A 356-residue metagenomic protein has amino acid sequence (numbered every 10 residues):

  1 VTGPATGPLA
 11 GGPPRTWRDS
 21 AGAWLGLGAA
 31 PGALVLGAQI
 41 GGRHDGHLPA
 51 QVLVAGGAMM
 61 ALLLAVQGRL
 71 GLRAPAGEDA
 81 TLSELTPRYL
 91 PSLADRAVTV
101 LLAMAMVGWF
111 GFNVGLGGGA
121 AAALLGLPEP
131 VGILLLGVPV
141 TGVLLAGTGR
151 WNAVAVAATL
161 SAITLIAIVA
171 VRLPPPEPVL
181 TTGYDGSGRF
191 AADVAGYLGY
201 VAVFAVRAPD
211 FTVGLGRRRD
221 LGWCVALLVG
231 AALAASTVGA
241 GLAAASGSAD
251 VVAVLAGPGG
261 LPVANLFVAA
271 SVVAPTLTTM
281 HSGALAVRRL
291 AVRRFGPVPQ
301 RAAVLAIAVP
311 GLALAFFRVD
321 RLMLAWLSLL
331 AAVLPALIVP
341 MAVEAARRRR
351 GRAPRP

Functional and structural regions predicted by a protein language model:
V1-L48, R189-A195, V206, V213-D220: Membrane-interface "cap" regions at the ends of multi-pass membrane proteins
P13-W17, A146-V156, V203-A234, A249-V252 (+1 more regions): Hydrophobic, small-residue-rich membrane helices and short re-entrant helix-turn-helix hairpins that build
P14-G22, M59, P91-M104, D185-V194 (+2 more regions): Select transmembrane alpha-helical segments in multipass membrane proteins
G22-G28, A55, R96-A103, G111 (+5 more regions): Transmembrane alpha-helical segments of multi-pass small-molecule transport proteins
G32-R43, L70-G71, W109-A121, G142-W151 (+5 more regions): Transmembrane helix-loop junctions in multi-pass membrane proteins
G42-Q51, A55, E84-P91, G118-I133 (+5 more regions): Transmembrane helix-loop boundary segments of multi-pass membrane transporters
V54-L90, A97-A105: Juxtamembrane transmembrane-helix boundary signature
A105, W109-V114, A264-R293: Membrane-helix boundary/coupling elements in multi-pass transport proteins
